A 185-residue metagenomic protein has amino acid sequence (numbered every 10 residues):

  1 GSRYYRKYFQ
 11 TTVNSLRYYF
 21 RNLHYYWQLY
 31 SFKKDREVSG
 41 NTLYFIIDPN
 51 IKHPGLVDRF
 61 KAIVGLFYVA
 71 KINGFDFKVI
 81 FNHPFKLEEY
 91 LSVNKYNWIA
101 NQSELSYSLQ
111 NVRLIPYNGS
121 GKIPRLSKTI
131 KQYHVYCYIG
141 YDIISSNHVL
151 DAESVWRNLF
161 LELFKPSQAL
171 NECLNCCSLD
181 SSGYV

Functional and structural regions predicted by a protein language model:
G1-K34, E88-V185: Secretory-pathway luminal glycosyltransferase catalytic domains
S31-H53: Nucleotide-activated donor-dependent transferases that construct or modify glycoconjugates
I51-K52, N82-L87, I143: Short, solvent-exposed loop/turn segments at secondary-structure junctions
K52-K61: A short, glycine/small-residue-rich beta-strand->loop->alpha-helix junction that serves as a flexible
I63-L66: Walker A/P-loop phosphate-binding motif and the immediately C-terminal alpha-helix
D76-N82: Short internal beta-strands
